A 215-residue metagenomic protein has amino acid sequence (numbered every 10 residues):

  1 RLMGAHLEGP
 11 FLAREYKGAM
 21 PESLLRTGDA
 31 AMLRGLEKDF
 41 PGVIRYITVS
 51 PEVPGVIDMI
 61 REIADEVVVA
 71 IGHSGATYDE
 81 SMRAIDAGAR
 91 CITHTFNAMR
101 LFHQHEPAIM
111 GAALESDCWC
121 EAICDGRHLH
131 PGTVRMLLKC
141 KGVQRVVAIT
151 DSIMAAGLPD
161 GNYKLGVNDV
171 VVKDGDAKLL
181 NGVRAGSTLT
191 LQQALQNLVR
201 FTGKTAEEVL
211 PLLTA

Functional and structural regions predicted by a protein language model:
R1, M59-V68, G203-P211: Short, electropositive alpha-helical surface patch
R1-V43: Divalent-metal coordination cores built from histidine and acidic residues
Y16-K17, F102, P159, L165: Short, function-defining helix-loop hinge/capping sites that tune catalysis or transport
G28, L129, T190: Soluble or luminal CAZymes and related metallo-dependent hydrolases
L33, V134, L191-L195: A general structural signal for well-ordered alpha-helical segments in protein cores
R34-L158: Active-site core of metal-dependent hydrolases
I109-A122, K139-A215: His/Asp/Glu-enriched, well-ordered alpha-helical/loop segment that forms or immediately abuts the divalent-metal
